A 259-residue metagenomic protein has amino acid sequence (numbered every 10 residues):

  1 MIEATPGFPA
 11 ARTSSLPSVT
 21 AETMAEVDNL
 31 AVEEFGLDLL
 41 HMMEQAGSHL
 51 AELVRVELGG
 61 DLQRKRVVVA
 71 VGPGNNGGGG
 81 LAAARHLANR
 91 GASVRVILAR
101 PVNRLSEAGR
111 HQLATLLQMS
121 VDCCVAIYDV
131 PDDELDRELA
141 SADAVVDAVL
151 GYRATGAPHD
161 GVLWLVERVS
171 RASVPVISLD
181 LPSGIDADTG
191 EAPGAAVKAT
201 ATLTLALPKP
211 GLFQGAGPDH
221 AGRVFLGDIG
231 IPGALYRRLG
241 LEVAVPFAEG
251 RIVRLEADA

Functional and structural regions predicted by a protein language model:
M1-V68, D258-A259: An N-terminal, well-structured beta->alpha segment
I2-V19, A142-A259: YjeF_N-associated NAD(P)HX repair module
S18-A25, E33-L40, E44-S48, G77 (+7 more regions): Electropositive phosphate-/nucleotide-binding environments in soluble metabolic enzymes
M24, L87, V96, L203 (+1 more regions): Generic structural hydrophobic/aromatic packing signal, biased to beta-strands
V27-E34, L53, E57, R90 (+5 more regions): Change "in soluble alpha/beta enzymes" to "in soluble alpha/beta proteins
A46, V71-G78, L150, S183 (+1 more regions): Short glycine-rich loop/turn motifs that provide flexible caps or phosphate-binding loops at active sites
E52-A148, A157-S178: Nucleotide and nucleotide-moiety/phosphate-recognizing core
